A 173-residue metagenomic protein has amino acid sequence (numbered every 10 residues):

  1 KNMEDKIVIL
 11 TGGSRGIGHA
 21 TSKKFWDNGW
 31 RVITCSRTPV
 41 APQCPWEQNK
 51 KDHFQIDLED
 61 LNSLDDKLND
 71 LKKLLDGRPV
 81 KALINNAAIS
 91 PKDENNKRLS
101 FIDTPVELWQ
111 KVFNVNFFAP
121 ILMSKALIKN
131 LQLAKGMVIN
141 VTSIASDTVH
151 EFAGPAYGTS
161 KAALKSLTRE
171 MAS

Functional and structural regions predicted by a protein language model:
K6, G77-A82, L131-I144: Active-site loop of short-chain dehydrogenase/reductase
S14-R15: Conserved glycine-rich cofactor-binding loop
N28-C44: Conserved glycine-rich Rossmann-like NAD(P)H-binding loop of the short-chain dehydrogenase/reductase
Q48-N62: Rossmann-fold cofactor-recognition segment
S90-D93, M137-A163, T168-R169, S173: Catalytic loop of short-chain dehydrogenase/reductase
E94-F101, P105-Q110: Substrate-binding pocket helix/loop in short-chain dehydrogenase/reductase
S124-K125, R169: A short, exposed helix-loop element centered on a Lys and neighboring polar residues
